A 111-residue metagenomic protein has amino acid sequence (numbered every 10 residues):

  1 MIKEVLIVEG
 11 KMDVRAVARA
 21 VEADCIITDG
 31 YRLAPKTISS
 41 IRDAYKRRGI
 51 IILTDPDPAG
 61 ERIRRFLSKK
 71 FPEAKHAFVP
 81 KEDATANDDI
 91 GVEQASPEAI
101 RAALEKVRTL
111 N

Functional and structural regions predicted by a protein language model:
M1-E9, V14-T28: Glycine-rich, flexible N-terminal cofactor/catalytic loop recognition
R19-I26, G30-N111: TOPRIM fold recognition
